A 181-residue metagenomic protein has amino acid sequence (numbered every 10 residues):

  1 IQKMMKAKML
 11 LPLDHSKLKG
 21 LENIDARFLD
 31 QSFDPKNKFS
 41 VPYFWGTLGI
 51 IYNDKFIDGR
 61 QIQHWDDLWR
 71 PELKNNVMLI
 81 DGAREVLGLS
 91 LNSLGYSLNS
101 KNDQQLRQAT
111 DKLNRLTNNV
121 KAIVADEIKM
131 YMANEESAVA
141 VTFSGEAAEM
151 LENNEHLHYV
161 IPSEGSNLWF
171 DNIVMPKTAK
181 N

Functional and structural regions predicted by a protein language model:
I1-E136: Extracytoplasmic ligand-binding site segments that recognize negatively charged/polar headgroups
Q2-K3, A133-N134, A138-H156: A ligand-binding cleft/hinge motif common to bilobed small-molecule-binding domains
G49-I51, V141, V174: Structural motif
F56, G165, A179-N181: Residues that cap or initiate secondary-structure elements
H64-E72, D171-N181: Bilobed periplasmic-binding protein/Venus flytrap-like ligand-binding cleft at the lobe interface of extracytoplasmic
D81, V141, S163, A179: Conserved residues at beta->alpha junctions
E85, I128-M130, V139, G145-E149 (+1 more regions): Short, catalytically relevant binding-site loops at active-site mouths
L106-R115, L151-K177: Periplasmic-binding protein-like
